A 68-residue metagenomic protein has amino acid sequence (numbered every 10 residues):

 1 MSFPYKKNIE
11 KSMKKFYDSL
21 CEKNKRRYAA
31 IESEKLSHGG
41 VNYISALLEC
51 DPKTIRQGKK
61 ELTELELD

Functional and structural regions predicted by a protein language model:
M1-S2: Long, charge-rich, low-complexity intrinsically disordered regions
Y5-K6, P52: Generic cytosolic/nucleocytoplasmic N-terminal low-complexity/intrinsically disordered segments
K7-S19: Short, Lys/Arg-enriched N-terminal segment that forms or immediately precedes the first helix of a structured domain
F16-Y17, I31-E32, N42: Short secondary-structure capping/turn segments at boundaries of alpha-helices and beta-strands
L20, E34, S45: Short, charged/polar micro-motifs that form catalytic or ligand-binding hotspots
C21-E22, E66: Alpha-helix capping and helix-coil boundary motifs
K23-G39: Short, amphipathic alpha-helical "recognition" segments used to contact nucleic acids or chromatin
V41-D68: Short, basic alpha-helical/linker "hinge" immediately adjacent to a nucleic-acid-recognition surface
